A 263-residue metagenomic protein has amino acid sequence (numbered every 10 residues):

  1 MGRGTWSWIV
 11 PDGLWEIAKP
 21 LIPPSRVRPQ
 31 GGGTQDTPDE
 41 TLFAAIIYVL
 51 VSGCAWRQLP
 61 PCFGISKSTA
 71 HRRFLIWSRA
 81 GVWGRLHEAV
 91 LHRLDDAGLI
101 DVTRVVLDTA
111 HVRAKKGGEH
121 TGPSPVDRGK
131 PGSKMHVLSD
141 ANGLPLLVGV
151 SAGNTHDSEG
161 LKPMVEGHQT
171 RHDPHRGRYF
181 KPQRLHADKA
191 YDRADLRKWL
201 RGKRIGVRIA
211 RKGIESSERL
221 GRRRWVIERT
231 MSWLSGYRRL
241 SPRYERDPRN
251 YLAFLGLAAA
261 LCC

Functional and structural regions predicted by a protein language model:
M1-C263: Short alpha-helical elements
